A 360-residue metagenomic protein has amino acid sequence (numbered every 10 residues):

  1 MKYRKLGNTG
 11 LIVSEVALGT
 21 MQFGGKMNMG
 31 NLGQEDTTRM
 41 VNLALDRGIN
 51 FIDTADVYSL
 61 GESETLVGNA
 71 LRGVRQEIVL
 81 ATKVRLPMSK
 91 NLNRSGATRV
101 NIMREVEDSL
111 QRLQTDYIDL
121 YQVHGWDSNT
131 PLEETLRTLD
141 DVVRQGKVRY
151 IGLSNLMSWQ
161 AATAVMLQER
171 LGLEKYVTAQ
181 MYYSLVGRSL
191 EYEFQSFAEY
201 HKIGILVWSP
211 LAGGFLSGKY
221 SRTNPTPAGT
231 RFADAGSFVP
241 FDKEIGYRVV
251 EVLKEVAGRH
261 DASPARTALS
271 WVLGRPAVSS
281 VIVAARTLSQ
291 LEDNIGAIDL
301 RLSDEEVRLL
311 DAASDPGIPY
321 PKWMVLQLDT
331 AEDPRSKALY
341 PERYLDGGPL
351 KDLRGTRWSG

Functional and structural regions predicted by a protein language model:
M1-I78, R144, L353-G360: N-terminal binding-site loop/beta-alpha segment at the start of enzyme catalytic domains that lines or forms
L6, L18, T37, I52 (+13 more regions): Conserved, mostly hydrophobic/aromatic
L11-V16, G48-N50, V74-I78, T115-D119 (+5 more regions): Short, well-ordered coil/turn segments that N-cap beta-strands
M21, A55-V57, K83-P87, V123-W126 (+4 more regions): Active-site beta-loop-alpha junctions enriched in small/polar residues
Q22-N28, P87-N93, L216: A short acidic, helix-capping loop that chelates divalent metal ions and anchors anionic groups
S89-S189, E193, G348-W358: Glycine/proline-rich, positively charged, aromatic-decorated active-site loop/lid region on the catalytic face
L190-G229, S263: Aromatic-lined glycan-binding groove of carbohydrate-active enzymes
Y200, A228-E255, R259, G274-V278 (+1 more regions): Terminal-tail/helix-coil boundary detector
